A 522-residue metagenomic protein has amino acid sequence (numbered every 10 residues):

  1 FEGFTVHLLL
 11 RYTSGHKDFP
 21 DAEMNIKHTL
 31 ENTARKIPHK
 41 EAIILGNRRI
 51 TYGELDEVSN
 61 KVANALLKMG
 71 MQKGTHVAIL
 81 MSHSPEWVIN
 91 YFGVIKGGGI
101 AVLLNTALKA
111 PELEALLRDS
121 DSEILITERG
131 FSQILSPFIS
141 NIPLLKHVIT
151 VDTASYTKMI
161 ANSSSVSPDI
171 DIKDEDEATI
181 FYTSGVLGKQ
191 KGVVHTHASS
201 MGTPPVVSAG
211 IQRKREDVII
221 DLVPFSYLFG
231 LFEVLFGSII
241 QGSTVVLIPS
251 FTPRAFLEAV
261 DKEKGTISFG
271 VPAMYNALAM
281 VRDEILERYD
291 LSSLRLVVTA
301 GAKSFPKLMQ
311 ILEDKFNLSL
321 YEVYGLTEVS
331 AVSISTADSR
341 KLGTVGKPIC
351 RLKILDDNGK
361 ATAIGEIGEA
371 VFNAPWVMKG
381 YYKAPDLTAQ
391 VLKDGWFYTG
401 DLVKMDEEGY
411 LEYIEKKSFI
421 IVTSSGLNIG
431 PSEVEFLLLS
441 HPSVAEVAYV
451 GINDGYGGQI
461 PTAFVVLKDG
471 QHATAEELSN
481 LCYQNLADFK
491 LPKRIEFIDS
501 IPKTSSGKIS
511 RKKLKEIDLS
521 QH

Functional and structural regions predicted by a protein language model:
D18-I26, E31, H39-S84, V88-F92 (+2 more regions): Conserved AMP-binding/adenylate-forming core of the ANL superfamily
E23, H39, T150, S164-Y182 (+2 more regions): Conserved pre-ATP/AMP-binding loop-to-beta segment of ANL
N47, G130-D174, V281-R282: ANL superfamily adenylate-forming
T51-G53, A178-G202: Conserved AMP-binding A3 loop
L108, L125, S268, A374 (+5 more regions): AMP-binding/adenylate-forming catalytic core of the ANL superfamily
M201-V218, S226-I267, A277, V281: Conserved AMP-binding/adenylation subdomain of ANL enzymes
K262-G270, A279-L342, R351, G359: Gly/Ser/Thr-rich phosphate-binding loop
K353, I364-M378, W396, L402-V403: AMP-binding/adenylate-forming core of the ANL superfamily
